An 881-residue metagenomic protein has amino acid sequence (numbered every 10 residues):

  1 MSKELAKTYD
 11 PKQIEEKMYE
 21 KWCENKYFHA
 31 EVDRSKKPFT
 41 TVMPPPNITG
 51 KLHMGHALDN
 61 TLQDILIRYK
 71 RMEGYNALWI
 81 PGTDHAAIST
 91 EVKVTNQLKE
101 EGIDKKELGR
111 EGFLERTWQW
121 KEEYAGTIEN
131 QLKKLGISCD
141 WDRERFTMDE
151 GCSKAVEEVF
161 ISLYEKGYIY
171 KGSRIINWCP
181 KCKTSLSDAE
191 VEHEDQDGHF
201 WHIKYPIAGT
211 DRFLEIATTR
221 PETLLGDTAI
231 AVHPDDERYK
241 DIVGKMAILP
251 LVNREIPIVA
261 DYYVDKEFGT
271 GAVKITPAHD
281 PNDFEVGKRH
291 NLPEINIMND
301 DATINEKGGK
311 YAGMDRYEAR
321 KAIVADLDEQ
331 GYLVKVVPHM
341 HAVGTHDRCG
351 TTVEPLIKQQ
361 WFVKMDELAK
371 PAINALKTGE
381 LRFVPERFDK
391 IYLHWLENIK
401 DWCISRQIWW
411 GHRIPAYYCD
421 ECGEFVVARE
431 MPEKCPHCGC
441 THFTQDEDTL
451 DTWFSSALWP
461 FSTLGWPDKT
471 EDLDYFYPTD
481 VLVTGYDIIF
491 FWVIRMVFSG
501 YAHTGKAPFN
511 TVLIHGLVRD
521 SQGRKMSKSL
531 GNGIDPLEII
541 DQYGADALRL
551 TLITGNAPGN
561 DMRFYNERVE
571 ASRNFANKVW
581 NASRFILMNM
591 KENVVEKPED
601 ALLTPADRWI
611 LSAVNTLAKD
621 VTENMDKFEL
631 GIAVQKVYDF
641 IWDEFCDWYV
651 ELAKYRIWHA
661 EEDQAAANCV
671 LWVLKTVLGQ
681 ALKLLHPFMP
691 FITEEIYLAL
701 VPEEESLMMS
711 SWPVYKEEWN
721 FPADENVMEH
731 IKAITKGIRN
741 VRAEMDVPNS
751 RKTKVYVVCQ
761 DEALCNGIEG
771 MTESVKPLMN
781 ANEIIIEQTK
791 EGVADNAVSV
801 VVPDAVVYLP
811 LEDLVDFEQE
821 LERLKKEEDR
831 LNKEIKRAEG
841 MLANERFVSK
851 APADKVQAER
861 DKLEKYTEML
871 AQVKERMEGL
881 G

Functional and structural regions predicted by a protein language model:
M1-M54, A77, V334, D347 (+1 more regions): Non-catalytic terminal extensions that flank enzyme cores
K3, T8, K17, K21-N25 (+11 more regions): Residue patterns forming the tRNA-binding/recognition surfaces of aminoacyl-tRNA synthetases and related DALR
E31-V94, T147, V156, I216-T219 (+7 more regions): N-terminal catalytic cores of NTP/NDP-binding nucleotidyl/phosphoryl-transfer enzymes
R34-K36, P44-P45, L78-E91, E144-C152 (+4 more regions): Short, solvent-exposed turn/loop segments enriched in Gly/Ser/Thr/Pro and often Arg
H56-L58, P281-V286, R495-H503, V637: Alpha-helical support elements that line or immediately flank enzyme active sites and cofactor-binding pockets
A57-I65, E215-P250, V273-D280, H290-I297 (+3 more regions): Extended active-site and interfacial segments that coordinate phosphate-rich ligands in large catalytic machineries
R68-N76, Q97-R110, N130, K134-C139 (+19 more regions): Secondary-structure transition/capping motifs at alpha-helix termini and the adjoining loop/turn into the next element
H202, H394-F454, L458, A502-A545 (+2 more regions): Feature 926 captures the class I aminoacyl-tRNA synthetase adenylation module centered on the KMSKS loop
